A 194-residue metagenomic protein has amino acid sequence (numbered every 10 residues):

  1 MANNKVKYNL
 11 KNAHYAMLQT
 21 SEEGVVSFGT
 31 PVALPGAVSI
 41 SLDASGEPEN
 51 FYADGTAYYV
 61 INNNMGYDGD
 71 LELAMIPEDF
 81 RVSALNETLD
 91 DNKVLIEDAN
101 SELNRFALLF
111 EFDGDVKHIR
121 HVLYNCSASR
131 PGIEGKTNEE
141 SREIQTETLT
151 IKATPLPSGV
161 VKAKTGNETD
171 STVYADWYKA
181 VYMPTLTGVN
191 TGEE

Functional and structural regions predicted by a protein language model:
A2-R81, A128-T146: Solvent-exposed edge beta-strands and adjacent loop segments that serve as assembly or binding interfaces
Y8, A99, L103, N167-D170 (+1 more regions): Short linear sequence motifs
A13, T20, N64, L85 (+2 more regions): Short linear sequence elements within intrinsically disordered, low-complexity coil regions
S27-V32, R120-C126, A163-N167: Short amphipathic beta-strand/extended segments with alternating polar/hydrophobic composition
D54, P77, L89-D90, N167-S171: Short, structured coil/loop segments at alpha-helix boundaries
G55, V82-N86, H121-L123, E134-N138 (+1 more regions): Surface-exposed beta-strand edges and their flanking turn/coil or helix-capping segments
Y59-Y124: Structured, beta-strand-rich domain cores that present glycine/charged loop surfaces used to bind extended ligands
C126-E194: Mixed-charge, glycine-accented linear interaction segment located at domain edges/termini
